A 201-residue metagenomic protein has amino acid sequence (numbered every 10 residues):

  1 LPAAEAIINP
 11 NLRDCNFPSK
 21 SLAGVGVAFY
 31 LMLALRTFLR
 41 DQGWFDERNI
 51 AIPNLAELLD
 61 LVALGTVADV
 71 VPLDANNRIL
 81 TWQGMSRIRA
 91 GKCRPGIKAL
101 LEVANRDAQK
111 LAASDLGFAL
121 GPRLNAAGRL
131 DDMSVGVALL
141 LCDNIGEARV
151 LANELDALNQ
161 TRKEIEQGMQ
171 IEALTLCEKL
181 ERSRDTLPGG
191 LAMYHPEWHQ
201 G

Functional and structural regions predicted by a protein language model:
P2-D46, L58-V62, V67: Short alpha-helices
T37-G201: Hydrophobic helix-and-loop "lid/oligomerization" segment in the mid-to-C-terminal part of catalytic domains
